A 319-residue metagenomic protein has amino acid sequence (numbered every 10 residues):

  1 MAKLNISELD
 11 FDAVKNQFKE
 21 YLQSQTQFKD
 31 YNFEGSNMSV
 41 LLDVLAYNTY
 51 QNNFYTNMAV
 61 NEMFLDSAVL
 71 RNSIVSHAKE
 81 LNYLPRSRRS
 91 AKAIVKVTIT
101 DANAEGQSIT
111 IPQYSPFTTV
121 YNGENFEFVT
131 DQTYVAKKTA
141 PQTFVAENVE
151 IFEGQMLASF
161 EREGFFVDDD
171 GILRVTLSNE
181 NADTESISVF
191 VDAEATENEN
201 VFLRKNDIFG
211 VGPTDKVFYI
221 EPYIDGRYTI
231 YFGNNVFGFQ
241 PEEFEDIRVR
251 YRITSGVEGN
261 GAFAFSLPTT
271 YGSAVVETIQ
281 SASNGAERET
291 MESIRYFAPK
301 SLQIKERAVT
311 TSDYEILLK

Functional and structural regions predicted by a protein language model:
M1-K319: Signature of Asx- and small-polar-rich beta-strand/turn repeats characteristic of beta-solenoid architectures
